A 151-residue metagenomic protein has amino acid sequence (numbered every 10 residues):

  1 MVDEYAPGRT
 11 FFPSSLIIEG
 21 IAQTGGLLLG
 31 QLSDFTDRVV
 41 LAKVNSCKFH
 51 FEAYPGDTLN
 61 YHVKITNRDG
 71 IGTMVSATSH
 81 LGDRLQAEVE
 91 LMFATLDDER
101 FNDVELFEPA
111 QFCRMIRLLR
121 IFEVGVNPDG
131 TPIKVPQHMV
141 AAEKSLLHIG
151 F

Functional and structural regions predicted by a protein language model:
M1, I71, L85, D97-E99: Residue-level signal for secondary-structure boundary sites
M1-F12, Q137-F151: Catalytic strand-loop segment that frames the active site of acyl-thioester-processing enzymes
G8-S14, I18-G26: Compact, glycine-rich, soluble single-domain proteins
Q23-L28, H80-G82: Short alpha-helical scaffold segments that flank and stabilize functional sites
G25-N60, A94: Hydrophobic beta-strand-centered segment that forms part of the acyl-chain substrate-binding groove
S46-G82: Hydrophobic beta-sheet segments that form the core/acyl-binding groove of ACP/CoA-dependent acyl-chain-processing
A87-V89: A structural microfeature
M92-S145: C-terminal output/interaction extensions
